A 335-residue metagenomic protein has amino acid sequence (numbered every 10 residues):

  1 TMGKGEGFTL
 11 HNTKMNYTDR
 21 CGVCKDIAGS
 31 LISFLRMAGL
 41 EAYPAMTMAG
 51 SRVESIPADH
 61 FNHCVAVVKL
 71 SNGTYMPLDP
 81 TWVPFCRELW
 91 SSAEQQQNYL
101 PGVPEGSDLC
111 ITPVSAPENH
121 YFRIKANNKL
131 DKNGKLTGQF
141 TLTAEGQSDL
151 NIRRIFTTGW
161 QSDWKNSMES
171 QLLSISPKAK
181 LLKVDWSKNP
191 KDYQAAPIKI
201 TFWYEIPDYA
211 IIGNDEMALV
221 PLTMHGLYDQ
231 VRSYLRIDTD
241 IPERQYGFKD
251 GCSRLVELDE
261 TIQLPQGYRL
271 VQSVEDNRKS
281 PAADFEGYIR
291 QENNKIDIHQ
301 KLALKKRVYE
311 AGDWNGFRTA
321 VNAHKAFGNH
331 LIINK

Functional and structural regions predicted by a protein language model:
T1-K335: A sensor for short, sequence-defined functional sites
